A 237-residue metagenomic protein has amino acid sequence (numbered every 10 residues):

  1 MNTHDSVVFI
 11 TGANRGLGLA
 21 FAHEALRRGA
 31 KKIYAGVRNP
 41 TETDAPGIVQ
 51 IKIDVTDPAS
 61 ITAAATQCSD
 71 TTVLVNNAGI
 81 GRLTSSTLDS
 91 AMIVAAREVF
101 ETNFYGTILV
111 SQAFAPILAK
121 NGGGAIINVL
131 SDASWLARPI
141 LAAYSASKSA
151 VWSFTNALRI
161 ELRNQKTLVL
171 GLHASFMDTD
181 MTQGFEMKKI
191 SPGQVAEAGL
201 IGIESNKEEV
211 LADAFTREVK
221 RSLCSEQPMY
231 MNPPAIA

Functional and structural regions predicted by a protein language model:
N14, S111, S147: Active-site helix of classical SDR
P46-P58: Rossmann-fold cofactor-recognition segment
G81-R97, I140-A143: Conserved mid-core segment of classical short-chain dehydrogenase/reductases
S111-Q112, N156: A short, exposed helix-loop element centered on a Lys and neighboring polar residues
S131: Residue(s) in the substrate-gating loop at a strand-loop-helix junction that position the organic substrate next
A137-S145, A157: Active-site loop-to-helix junction immediately N-terminal to the catalytic Tyr of the SDR YXXXK motif in Rossmann-fold
G171-L172, T179, Q183-R221, S225: C-terminal helical subdomain
